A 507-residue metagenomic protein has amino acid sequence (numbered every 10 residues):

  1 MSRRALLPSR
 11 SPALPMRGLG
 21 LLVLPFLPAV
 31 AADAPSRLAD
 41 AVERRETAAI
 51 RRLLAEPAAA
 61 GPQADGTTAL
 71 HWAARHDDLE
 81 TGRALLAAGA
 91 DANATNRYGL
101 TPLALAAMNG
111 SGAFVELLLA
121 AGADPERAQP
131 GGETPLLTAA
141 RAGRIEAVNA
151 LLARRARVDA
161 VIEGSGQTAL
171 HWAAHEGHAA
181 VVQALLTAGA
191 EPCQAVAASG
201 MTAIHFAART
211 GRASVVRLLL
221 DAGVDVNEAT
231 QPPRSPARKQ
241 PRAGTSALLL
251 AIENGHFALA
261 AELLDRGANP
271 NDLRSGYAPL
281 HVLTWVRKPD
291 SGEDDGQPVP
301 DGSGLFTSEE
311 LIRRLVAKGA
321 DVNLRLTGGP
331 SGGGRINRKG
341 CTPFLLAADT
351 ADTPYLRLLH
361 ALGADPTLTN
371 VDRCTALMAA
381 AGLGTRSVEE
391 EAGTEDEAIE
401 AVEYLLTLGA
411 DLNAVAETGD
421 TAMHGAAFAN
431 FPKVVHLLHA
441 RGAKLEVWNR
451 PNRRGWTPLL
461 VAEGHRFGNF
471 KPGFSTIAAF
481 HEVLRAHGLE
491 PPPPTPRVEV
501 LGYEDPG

Functional and structural regions predicted by a protein language model:
A32-D40, R154, K239, R266 (+10 more regions): Ankyrin-repeat-protein effector appendages
A32-W72, H76: N-terminal segments that cap or nucleate solenoid repeat domains
A34, G66, G99, G132 (+9 more regions): Start-of-repeat signature of ankyrin repeats
D40-R44, W72-D78, L105-S111, T138-R144 (+10 more regions): Ankyrin repeat A-helix N-terminal signature
A49, E80-T81, A113-F114, E146-A147 (+9 more regions): Conserved ankyrin/ankyrin-like repeat signature
L54-A58, R83-D91, E116-D124, N149-R157 (+8 more regions): Ankyrin repeat domain, specifically the short helix-to-loop turn at the C-terminus of the second helix of each repeat
A60-G61, N93, E126, D159 (+9 more regions): Ankyrin-repeat junction/capping positions
Q63-A64, N96, Q129, I162-E163 (+9 more regions): Ankyrin repeat boundary/linker residues
